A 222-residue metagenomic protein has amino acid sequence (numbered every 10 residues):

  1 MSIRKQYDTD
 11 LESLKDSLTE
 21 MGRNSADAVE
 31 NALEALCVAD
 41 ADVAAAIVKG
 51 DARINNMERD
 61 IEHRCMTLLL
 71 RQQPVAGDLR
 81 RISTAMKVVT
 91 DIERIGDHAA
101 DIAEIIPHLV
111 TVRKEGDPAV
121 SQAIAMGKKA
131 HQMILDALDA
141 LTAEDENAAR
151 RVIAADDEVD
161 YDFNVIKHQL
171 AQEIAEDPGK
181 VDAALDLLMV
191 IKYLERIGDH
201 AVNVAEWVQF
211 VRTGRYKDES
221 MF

Functional and structural regions predicted by a protein language model:
M1-F222: Cytosolic, long alpha-helical scaffolding segments
